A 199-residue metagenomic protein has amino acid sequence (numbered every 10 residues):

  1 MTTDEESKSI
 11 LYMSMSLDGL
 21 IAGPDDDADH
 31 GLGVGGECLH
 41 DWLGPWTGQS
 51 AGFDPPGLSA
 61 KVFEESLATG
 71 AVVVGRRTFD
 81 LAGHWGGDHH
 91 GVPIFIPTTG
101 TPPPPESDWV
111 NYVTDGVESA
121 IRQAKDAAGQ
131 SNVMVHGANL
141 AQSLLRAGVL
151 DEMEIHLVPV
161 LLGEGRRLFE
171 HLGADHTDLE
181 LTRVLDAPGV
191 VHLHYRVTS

Functional and structural regions predicted by a protein language model:
M1-S199: Enzymes that bind and transform nitrogen-containing heteroaromatic metabolites
